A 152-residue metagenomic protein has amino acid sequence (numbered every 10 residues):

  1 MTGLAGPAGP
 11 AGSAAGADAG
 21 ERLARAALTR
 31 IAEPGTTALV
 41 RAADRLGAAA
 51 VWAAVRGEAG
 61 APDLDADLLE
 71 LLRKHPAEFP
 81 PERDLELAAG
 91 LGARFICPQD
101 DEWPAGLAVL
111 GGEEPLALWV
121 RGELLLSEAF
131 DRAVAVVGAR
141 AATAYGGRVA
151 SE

Functional and structural regions predicted by a protein language model:
M1-S151: Short, positively charged patches
